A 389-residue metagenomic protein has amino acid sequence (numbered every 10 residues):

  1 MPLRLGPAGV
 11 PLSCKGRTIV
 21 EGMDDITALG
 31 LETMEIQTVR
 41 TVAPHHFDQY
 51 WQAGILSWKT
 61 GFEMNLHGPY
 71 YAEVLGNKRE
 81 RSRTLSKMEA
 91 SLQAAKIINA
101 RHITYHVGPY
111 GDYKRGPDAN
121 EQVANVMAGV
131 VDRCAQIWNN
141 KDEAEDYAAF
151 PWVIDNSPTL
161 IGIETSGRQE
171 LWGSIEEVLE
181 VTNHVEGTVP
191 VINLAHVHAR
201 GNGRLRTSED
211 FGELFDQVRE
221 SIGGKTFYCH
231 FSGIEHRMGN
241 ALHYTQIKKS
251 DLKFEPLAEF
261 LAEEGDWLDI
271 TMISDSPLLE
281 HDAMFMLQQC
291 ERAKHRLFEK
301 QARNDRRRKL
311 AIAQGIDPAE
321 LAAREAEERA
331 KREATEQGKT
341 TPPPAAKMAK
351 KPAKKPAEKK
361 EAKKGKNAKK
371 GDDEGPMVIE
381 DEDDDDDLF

Functional and structural regions predicted by a protein language model:
M1-Q93, V189, E299-M348, P352 (+2 more regions): N-terminal pre-domain/capping segments
L3-G9, M34-I36, M64-G68, I103-Y105 (+4 more regions): Hydrophobic faces of well-ordered beta-strands that scaffold small-molecule active sites in alpha/beta enzyme cores
A8-L12, Q37-T41, P69-E73, G108-Y110 (+4 more regions): Active-site beta-loop-alpha junctions enriched in small/polar residues
M23-G30, H45-N65, A90-N99, V131-W138 (+4 more regions): Acidic (Asp/Glu)-rich catalytic clusters
F47-Q52, R81-M88, A119-N125, I175-V178 (+2 more regions): Charged helix-capping and loop-helix junction motifs
K59, V74-V191: Active-site acidic/histidine proton-transfer and metal-coordination neighborhood in alpha/beta enzyme cores
K114-P117, W172, H198-D269: Gly/Pro-rich active-site loop or hairpin
E280-E299: C-terminal helical cap(s) of enzyme catalytic domains, especially alpha/beta-barrels
